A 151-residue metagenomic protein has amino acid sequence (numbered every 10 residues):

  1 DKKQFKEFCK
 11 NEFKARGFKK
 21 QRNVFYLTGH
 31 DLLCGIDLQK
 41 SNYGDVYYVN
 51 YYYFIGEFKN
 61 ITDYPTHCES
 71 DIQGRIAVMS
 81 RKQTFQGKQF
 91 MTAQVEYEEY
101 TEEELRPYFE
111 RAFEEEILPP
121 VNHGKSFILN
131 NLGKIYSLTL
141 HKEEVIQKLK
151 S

Functional and structural regions predicted by a protein language model:
D1-F8, Y26-S151: Intrinsically disordered, low-complexity regulatory regions enriched in serine/threonine/proline and acidic residues
E12-F25: Short secondary-structure junctions
